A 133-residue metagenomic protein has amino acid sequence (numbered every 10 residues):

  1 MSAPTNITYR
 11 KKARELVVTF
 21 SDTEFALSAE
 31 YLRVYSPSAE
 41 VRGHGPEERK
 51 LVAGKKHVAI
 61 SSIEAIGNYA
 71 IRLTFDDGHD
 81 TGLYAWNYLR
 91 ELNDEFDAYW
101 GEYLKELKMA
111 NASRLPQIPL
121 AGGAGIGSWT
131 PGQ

Functional and structural regions predicted by a protein language model:
M1-Q133: Motif-centric detector for short Cys/His coordination patterns
